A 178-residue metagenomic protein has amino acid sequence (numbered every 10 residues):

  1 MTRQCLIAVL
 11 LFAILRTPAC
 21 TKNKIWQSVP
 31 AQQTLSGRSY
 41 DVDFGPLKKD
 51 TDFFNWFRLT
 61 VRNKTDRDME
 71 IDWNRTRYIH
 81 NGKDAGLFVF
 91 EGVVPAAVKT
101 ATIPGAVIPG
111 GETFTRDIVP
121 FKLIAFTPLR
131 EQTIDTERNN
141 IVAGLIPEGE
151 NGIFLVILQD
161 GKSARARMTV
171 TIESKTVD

Functional and structural regions predicted by a protein language model:
C5-A13: Sec-dependent N-terminal signal peptides
T17-A19: C-terminal motif of bacterial Sec signal peptides marking the signal peptidase cleavage site
K22-F53: Low-complexity, acidic Ser/Thr/Pro/Gly-rich terminal tails and inter-domain linkers that flank the onset of structured
V29, V119-D178: Surface-exposed edge beta-strand/loop patches
T51-R58, G149-G152: Short, solvent-exposed loop/turn segments enriched in Ser/Thr/Gly
F54-R58, T113-T115, R165: Intrinsic-disorder/low-complexity, polar/charged segments enriched in Ser/Thr/Lys/Arg/Asp/Glu/Gln
R58-K64: Beta-strand cores of secreted/periplasmic/IMS beta-sandwich domains, seen most often in copper-related folds
K64-L123: The feature marks short-to-medium sequence segments in extracytoplasmic or secretory-pathway proteins
